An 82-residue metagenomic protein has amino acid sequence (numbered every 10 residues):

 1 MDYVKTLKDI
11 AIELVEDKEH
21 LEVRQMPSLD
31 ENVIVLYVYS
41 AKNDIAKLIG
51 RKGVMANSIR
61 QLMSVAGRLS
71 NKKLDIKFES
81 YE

Functional and structural regions predicted by a protein language model:
M1-K47, N57-E82: RNA-contacting regions in translation and RNA-metabolism proteins, encompassing KH/S1 modules where present
I49-G53: Glycine-centered tight-turn and secondary-structure capping sites
